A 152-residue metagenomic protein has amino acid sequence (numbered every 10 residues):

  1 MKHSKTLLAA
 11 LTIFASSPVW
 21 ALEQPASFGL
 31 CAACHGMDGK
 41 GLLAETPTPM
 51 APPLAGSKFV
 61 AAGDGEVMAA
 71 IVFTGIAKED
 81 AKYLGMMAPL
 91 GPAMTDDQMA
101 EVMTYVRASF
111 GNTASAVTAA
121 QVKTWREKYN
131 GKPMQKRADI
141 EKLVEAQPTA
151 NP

Functional and structural regions predicted by a protein language model:
M1-L8: Bacterial N-terminal signal peptides that target proteins for export
L8, W20-A21: Low-complexity, intrinsically disordered segments with a bias for serine/threonine
A9-I13: Hydrophobic helical h-region of N-terminal Sec-dependent signal peptides in bacterial secretory/periplasmic proteins
S16-P18: N-terminal signal peptide c-region/cleavage motif recognized by signal peptidases
A21-E23, Q121-T124, D139: Exposed alpha-helical structural elements
A21-P47, V60-A70, T74: Sequence/structural segment immediately N-terminal to covalent heme-attachment motifs in c-type and related
A33, P47-A55, G75-K132: Axial heme c-ligation environment in periplasmic c-type cytochrome domains
W125-P152: Acidic/histidine-enriched, glycine/proline-rich intrinsically disordered or flexible terminal extensions
